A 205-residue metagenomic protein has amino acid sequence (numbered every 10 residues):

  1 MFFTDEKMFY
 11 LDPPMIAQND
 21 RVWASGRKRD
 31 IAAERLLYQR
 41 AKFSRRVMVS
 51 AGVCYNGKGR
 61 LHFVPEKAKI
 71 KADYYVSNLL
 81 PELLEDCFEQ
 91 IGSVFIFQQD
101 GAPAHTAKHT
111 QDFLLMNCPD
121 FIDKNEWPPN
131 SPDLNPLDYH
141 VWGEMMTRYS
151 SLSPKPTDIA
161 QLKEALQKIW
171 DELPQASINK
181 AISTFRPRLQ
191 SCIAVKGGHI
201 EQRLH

Functional and structural regions predicted by a protein language model:
M1-H205: Surface/interface recognition patches
